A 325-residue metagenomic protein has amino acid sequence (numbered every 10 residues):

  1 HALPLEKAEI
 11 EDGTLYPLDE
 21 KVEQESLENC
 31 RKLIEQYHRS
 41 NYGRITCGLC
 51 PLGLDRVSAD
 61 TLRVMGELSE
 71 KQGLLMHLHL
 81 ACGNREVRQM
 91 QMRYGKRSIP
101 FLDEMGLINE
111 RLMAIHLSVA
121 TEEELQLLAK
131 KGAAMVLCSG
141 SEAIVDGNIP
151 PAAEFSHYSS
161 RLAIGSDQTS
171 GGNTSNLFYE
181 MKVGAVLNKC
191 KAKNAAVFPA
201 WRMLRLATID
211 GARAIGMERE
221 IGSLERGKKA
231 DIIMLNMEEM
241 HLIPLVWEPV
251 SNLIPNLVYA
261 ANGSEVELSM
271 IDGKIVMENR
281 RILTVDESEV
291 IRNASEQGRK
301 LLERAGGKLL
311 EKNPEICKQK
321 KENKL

Functional and structural regions predicted by a protein language model:
H1-S118: Metal-coordinating catalytic core of metallo-dependent amide/deamination hydrolases
L49, H79, L102, A114 (+7 more regions): Conserved, mostly hydrophobic/aromatic
L68-L75, L107-E110, L127-V136, H157-L162: Glycine-enriched alpha-helix->loop->beta-strand junction motifs that scaffold or abut catalytic
N84-K96, E122-L128, D146-F155, G172-K189 (+2 more regions): Histidine/acidic-residue-rich catalytic or RNA/ligand-binding cores of hydrolases and nuclease-related proteins
E104-R111, A153-I243: His/Asp/Glu-enriched, well-ordered alpha-helical/loop segment that forms or immediately abuts the divalent-metal
R111-T121, L137-E142: Catalytic beta/alpha-barrel core
K229-T284, I291: C-terminal cap of metal-dependent C-N hydrolases
R280-L325: Intein/HINT protein-splicing elements and their conserved insertion hotspots or analogous self-processing inserts
